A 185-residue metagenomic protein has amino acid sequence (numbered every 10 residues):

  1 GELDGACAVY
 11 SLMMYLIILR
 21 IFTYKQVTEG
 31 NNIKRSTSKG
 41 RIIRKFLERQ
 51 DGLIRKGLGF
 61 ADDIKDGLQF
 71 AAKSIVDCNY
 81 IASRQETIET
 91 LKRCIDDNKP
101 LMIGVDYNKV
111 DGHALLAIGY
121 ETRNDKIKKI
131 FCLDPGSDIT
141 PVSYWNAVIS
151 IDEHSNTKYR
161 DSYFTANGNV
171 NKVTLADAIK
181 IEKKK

Functional and structural regions predicted by a protein language model:
G1-Y80: Cysteine-nucleophile protease catalytic domains, especially the papain-like/related folds used in DUB/UBL proteases
A8, Y15, K56-G67, Y107-A117 (+1 more regions): Short, surface-exposed, charge-dense and proline/glycine-enriched linear segments
S11, Y15, L19, A72-I75 (+4 more regions): Short, well-ordered alpha-helical segments in soluble proteins
L19-F22, Q26, G30-N31, V110 (+3 more regions): A sequence-level detector of short, solvent-exposed, charge-rich linear segments
F22-K25, L115-I118, Y144-V148: Surface-exposed beta-strand edges and their flanking turn/coil or helix-capping segments
K45-E48, E89, R93-D97, D177-K180: Polar/charged alpha-helical tracts
I81-C132: Active-site-adjacent substructure of cysteine-protease-like catalytic cores
Y120-K185: Noncatalytic regulatory segments and standalone regulatory/sensor domains
